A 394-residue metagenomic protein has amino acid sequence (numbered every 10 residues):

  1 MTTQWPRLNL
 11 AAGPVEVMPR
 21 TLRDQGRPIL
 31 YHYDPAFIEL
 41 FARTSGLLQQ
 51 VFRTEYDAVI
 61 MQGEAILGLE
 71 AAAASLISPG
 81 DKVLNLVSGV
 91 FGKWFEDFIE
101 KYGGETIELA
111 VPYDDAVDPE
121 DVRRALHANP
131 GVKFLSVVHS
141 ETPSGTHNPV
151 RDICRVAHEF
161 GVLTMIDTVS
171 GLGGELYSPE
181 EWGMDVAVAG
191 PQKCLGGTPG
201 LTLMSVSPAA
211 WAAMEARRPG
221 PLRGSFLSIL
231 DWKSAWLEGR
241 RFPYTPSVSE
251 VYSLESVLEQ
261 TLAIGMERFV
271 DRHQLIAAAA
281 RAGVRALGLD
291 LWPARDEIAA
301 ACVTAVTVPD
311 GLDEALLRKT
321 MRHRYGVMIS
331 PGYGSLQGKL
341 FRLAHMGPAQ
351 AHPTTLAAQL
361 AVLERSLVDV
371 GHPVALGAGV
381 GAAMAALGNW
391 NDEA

Functional and structural regions predicted by a protein language model:
P6-Q62, I66: A glycine-/small-polar-enriched, mobile loop at the entrance of the PLP active site in fold-type I
E16-V17, Q192-A286, W390-A394: Active-site C-terminal subdomain of aminotransferase-like
E55-L84, S88, G92-D97: Conserved beta-loop-alpha segment that forms the PLP phosphate-binding cup at the N-terminus of a helix
V117-G171, V186: Active-site phosphate-binding strand-loop segment of PLP-dependent enzymes
E180-Q192: Conserved active-site segment immediately N-terminal to the catalytic lysine that forms the internal aldimine
L291-R324: Conserved PLP-binding catalytic core of the aspartate aminotransferase-like
S335, K339-A394: PLP-dependent enzyme catalytic core of the Aspartate aminotransferase-like
